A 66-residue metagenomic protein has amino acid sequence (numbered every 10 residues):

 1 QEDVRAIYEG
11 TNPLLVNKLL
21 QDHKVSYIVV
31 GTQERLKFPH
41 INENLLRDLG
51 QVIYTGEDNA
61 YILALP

Functional and structural regions predicted by a protein language model:
Q1-P66: Extracytoplasmic
